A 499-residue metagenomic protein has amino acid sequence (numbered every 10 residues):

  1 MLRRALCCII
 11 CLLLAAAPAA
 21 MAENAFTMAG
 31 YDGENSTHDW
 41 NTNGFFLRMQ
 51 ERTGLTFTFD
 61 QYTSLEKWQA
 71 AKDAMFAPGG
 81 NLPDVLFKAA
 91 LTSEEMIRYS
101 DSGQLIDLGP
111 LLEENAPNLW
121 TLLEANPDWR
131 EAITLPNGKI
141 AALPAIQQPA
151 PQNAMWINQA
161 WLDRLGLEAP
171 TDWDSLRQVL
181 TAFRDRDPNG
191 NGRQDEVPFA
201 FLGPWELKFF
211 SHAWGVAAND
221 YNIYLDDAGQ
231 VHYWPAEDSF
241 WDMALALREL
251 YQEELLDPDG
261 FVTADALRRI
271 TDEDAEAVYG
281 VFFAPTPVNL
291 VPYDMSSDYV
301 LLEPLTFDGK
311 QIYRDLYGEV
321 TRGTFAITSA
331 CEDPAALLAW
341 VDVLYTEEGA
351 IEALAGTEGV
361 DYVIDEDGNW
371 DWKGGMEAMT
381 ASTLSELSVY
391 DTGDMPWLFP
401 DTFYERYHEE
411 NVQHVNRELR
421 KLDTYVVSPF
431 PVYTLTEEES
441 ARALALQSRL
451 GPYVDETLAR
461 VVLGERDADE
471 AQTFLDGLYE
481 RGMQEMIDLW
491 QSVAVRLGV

Functional and structural regions predicted by a protein language model:
L2, C8-L14, A22-V499: Extracytoplasmic/secretory soluble proteins
